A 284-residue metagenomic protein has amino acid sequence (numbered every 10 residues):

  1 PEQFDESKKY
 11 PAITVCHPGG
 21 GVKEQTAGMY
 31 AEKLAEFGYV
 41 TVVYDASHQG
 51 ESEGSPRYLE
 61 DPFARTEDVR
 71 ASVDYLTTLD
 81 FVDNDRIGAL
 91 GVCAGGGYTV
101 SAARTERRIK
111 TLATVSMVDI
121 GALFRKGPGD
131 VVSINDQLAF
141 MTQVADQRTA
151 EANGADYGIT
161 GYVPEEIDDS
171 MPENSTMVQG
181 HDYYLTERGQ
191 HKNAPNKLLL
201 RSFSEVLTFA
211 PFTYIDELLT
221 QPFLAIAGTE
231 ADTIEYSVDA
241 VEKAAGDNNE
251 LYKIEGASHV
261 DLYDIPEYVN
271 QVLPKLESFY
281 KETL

Functional and structural regions predicted by a protein language model:
K8-Y10, G20-E32, A46: The serine-hydrolase catalytic nucleophile loop
T26, L59-D80: Alpha/beta-hydrolase active-site loop
A31-E53: Conserved alpha/beta-hydrolase
D80-A94: Alpha/beta-hydrolase fold nucleophile elbow
V100-Y183: Alpha/beta-hydrolase-fold enzymes
L218-L219, A225-A227: Short beta-strand/loop motif that positions the catalytic acidic residue of the alpha/beta-hydrolase fold
A244-V260: Catalytic histidine neighborhood in serine/cysteine hydrolases with alpha/beta-hydrolase-type architecture
E255-L284: Catalytic active-site module of serine/aspartate enzymes centered on a nucleophile-bearing elbow/loop
